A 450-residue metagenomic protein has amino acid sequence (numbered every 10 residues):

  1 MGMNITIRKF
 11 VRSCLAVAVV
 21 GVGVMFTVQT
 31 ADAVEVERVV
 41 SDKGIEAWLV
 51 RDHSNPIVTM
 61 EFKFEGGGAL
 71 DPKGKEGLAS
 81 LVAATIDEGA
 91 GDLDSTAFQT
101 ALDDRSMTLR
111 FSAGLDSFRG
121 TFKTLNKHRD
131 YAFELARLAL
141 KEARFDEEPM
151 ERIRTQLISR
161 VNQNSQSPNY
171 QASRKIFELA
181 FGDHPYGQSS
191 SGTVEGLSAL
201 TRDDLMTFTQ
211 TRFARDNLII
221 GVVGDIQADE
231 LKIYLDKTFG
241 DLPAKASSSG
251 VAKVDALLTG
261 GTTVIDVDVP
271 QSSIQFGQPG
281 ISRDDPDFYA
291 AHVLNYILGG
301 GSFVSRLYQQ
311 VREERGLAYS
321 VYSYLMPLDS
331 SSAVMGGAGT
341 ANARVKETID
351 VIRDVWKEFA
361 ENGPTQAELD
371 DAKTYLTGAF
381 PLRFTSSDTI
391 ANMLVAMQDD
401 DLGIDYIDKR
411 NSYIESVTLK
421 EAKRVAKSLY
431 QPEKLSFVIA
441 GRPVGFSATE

Functional and structural regions predicted by a protein language model:
M1-K9: N-terminal secretory signal peptides that target proteins for export/translocation
C14-M25: Bacterial N-terminal signal peptides
F26-A33: Sec/Tat signal peptide C-region and signal peptidase I cleavage site
E37-D42, T263-V267: Short acidic-hydrophobic surface loop/beta-edge motif
V50, N55-A83, S95-L140, R154 (+6 more regions): M16 family metallopeptidases and their MPP-like homologs
G182, S190, R215, I219-S282 (+1 more regions): An aromatic/glycine/proline-enriched structural segment found at the starts of mature extracellular/organellar domains
